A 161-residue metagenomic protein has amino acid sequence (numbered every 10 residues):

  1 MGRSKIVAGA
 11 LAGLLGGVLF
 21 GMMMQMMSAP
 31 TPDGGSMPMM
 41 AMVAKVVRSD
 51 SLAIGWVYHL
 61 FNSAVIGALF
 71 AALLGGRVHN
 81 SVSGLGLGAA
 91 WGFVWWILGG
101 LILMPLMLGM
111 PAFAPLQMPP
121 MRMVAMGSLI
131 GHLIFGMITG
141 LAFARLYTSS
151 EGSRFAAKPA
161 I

Functional and structural regions predicted by a protein language model:
M1-I161: Juxtamembrane/disordered regions of integral membrane proteins
